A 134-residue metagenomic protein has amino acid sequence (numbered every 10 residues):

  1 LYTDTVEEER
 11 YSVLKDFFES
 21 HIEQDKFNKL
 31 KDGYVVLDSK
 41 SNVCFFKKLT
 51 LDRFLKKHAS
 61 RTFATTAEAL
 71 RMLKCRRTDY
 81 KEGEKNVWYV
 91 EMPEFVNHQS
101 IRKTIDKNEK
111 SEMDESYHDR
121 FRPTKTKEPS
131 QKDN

Functional and structural regions predicted by a protein language model:
L1-N134: DNA transaction DNA-binding modules
